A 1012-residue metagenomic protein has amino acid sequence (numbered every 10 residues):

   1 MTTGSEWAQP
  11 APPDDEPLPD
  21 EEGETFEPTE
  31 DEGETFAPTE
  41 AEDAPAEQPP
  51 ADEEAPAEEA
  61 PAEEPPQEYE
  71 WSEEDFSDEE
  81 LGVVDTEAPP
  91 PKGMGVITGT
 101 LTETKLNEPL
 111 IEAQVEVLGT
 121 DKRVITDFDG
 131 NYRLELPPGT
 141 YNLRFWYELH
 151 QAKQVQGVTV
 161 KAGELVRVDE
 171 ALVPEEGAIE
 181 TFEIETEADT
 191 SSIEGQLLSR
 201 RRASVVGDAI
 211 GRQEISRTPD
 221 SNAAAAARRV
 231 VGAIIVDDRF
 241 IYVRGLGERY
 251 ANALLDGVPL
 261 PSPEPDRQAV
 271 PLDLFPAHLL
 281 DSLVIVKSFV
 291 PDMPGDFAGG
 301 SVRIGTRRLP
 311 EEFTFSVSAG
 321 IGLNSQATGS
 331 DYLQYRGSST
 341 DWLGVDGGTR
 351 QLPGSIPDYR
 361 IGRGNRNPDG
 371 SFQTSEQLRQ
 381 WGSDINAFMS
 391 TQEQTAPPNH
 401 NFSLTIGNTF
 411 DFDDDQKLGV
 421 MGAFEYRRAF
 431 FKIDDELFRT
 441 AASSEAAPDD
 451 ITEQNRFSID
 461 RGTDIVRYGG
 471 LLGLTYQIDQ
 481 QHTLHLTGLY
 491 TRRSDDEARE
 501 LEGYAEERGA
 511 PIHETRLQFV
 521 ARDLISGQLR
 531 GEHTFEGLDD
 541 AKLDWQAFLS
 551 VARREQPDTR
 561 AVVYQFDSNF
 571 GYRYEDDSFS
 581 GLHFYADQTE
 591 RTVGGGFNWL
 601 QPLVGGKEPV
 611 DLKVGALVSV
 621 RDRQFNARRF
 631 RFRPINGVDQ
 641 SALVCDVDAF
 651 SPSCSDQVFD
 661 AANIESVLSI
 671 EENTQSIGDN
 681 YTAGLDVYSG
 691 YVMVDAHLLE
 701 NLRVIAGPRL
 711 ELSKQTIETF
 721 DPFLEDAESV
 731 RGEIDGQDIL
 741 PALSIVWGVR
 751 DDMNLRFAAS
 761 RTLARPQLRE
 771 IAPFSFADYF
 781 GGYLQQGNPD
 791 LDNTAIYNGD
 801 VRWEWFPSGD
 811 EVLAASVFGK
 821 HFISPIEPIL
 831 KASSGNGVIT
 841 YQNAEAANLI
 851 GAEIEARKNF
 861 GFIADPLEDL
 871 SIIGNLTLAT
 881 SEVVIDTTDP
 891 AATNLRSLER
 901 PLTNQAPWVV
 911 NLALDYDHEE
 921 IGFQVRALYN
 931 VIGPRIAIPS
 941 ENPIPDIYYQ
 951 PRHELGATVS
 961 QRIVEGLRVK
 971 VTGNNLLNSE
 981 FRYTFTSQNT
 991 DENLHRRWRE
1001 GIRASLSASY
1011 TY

Functional and structural regions predicted by a protein language model:
E68-V84, T159, E164-R167, T181-R249 (+3 more regions): Periplasmic N-terminal accessory/gating domains of Gram-negative outer-membrane beta-barrel systems
T120-N131, E135: Short, acidic Ser/Thr/Gly-rich low-complexity loop/linker segments typical of extracellular and cell-surface proteins
V258-P259, S494-D496, L501, R553-E555 (+11 more regions): Surface-exposed extracellular loop regions of Gram-negative outer-membrane beta-barrel proteins, predominantly
L309-T314, D411-V420, Q481, E536-K542 (+9 more regions): Short loop/turn motifs that connect adjacent beta-strands in outer-membrane beta-barrel proteins
Y359-R499, I525, P741-S744: Transmembrane beta-barrel wall of Gram-negative outer-membrane proteins
G509-R530, Q675-Y688, I734, L763-F822 (+5 more regions): Outer-membrane beta-barrel signature, preferentially recognizing the C-terminal barrel domain of Gram-negative
G581-Q588, F597-V604, P609-K613, L743 (+4 more regions): Conserved C-terminal beta-signal and adjacent last beta-strands/turns of outer-membrane beta-barrel proteins
V812, V817-I823, V838-R935: Gram-negative outer-membrane beta-barrel transporters
